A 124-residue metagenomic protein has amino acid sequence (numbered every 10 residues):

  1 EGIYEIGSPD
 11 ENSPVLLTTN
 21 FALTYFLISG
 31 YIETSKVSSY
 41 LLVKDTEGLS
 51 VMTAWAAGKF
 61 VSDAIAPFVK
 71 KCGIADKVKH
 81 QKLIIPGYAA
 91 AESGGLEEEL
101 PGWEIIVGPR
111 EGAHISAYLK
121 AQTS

Functional and structural regions predicted by a protein language model:
E1-K77, Q81, P86-Y88, L96 (+3 more regions): Conserved mixed alpha/beta catalytic, RNA-binding, or beta-rich assembly cores of soluble enzyme, regulatory
E92: Catalytic centers of hydrolytic enzymes
